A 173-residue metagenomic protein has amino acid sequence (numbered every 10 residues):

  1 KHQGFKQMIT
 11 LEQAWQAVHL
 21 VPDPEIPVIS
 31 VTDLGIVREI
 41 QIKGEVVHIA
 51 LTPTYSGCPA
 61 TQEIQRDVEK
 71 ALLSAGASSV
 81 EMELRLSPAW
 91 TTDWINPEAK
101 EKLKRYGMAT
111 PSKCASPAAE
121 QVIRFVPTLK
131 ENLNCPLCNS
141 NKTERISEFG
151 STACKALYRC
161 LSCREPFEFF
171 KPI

Functional and structural regions predicted by a protein language model:
G4-I173: Domain-level signature for proteins that mediate thiol-based redox and metal-cofactor handling
